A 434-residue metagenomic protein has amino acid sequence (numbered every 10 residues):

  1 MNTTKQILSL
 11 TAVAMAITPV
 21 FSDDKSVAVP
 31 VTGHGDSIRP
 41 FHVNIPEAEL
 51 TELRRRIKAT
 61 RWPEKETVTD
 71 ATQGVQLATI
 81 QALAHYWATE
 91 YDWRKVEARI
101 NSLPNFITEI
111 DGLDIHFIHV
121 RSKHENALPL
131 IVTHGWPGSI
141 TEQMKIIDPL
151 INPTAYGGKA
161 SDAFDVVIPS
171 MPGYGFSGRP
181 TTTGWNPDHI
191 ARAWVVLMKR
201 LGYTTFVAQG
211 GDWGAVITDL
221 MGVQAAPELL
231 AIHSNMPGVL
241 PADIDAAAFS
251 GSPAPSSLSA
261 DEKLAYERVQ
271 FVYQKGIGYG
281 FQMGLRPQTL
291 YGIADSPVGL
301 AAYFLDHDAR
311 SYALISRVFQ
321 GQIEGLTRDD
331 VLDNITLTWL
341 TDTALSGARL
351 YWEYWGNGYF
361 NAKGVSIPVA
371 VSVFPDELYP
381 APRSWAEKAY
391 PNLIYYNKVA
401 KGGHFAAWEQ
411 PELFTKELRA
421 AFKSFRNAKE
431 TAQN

Functional and structural regions predicted by a protein language model:
E49-R121, D342, S346-Y354, F360: Non-catalytic accessory segments flanking enzyme active sites
W93-K95, G158, M171-W185, D219: Glycine-rich "HGGG/HGxG" loop immediately N-terminal to the catalytic nucleophile of the alpha/beta-hydrolase
A127-G135: Short beta-strand element of the alpha/beta-hydrolase
W136-D148: The serine-hydrolase catalytic nucleophile loop
P149, P153-Y156, T204-L258: Conserved hydrolase catalytic core segment
L150-F176: Conserved alpha/beta-hydrolase
D188-F206: Conserved acidic catalytic loop of the alpha/beta-hydrolase fold
Q274, Q282-N434: C-terminal subdomain of alpha/beta-hydrolase-fold enzymes, centered on the catalytic histidine and its supporting
